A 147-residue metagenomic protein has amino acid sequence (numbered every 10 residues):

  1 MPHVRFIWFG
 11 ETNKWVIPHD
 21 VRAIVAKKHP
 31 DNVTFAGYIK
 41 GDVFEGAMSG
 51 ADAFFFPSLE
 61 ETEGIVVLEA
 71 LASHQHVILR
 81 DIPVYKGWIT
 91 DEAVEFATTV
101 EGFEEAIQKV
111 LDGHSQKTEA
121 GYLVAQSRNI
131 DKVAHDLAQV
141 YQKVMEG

Functional and structural regions predicted by a protein language model:
R5-D20, G37: Glycosyltransferase donor-sugar binding loop
Y38-I39, G46-A51: Short alpha-helical donor nucleotide-sugar binding micro-motif in glycosyltransferases
L59: Aromatic "clamp/platform" in nucleotide-sugar-dependent glycosyltransferases that forms part of the donor/acceptor
A72, H76-L79: Short hydrophobic beta-strand element within catalytic cores of glycosyltransferases and related nucleotide-activated
I82-F96: Short acidic/histidine- and often glycine-rich active-site loop of Leloir-type glycosyltransferases that engages
A93-E101, K109-H114: Conserved acidic donor-binding segment of nucleotide-sugar-dependent glycosyltransferases
S115-Q142: A charged, aromatic-enriched C-terminal amphipathic alpha-helix characteristic of glycosyltransferases across folds
